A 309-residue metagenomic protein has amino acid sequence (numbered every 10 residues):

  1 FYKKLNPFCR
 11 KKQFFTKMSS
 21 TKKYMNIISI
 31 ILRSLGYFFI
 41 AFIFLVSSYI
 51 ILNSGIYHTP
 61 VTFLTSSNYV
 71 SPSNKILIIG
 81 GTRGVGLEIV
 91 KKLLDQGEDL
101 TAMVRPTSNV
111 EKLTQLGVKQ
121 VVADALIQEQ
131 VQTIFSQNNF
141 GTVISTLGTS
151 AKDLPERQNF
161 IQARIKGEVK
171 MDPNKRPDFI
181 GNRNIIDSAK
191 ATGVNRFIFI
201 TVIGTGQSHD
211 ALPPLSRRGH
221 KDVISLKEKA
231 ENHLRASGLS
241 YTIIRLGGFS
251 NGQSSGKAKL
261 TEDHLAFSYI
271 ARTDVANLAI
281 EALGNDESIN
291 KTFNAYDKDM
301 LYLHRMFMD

Functional and structural regions predicted by a protein language model:
K22-A41: N-terminal Sec-pathway targeting helices
L45-T62: Membrane-interface motif at the C-terminal end of an N-terminal transmembrane signal
V70, G81, F249-D309: Active-site-lining helix/loop region of Rossmann-like oxidoreductase modules
I76-E98: N-terminal Rossmann NAD(P)H-binding glycine-rich loop of SDR-like oxidoreductase domains
I76-L77, A102-A191, G284: NAD(P)H-binding glycine-rich loop region in Rossmannoid oxidoreductase-like domains and their noncatalytic homologs
I127, G181, A230, A271-D274: Conserved cofactor-binding/catalytic machinery of classical short-chain dehydrogenase/reductase
T149-T261: Glycine-/Pro-rich loop/turn segments that contact NAD(P) or position catalytic residues in Rossmann-like domains
